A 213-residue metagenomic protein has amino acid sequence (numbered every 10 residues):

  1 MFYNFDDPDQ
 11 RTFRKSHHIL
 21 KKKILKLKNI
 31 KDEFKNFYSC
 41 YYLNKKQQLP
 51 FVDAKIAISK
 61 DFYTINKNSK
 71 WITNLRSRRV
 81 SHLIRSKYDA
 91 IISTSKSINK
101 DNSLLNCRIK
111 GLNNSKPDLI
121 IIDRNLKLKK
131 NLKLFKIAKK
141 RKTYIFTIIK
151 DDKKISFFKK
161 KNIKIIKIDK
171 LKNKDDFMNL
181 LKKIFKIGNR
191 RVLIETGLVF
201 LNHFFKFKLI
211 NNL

Functional and structural regions predicted by a protein language model:
M1-E33, D118, I149, F205: Zn2+-dependent cytidine deaminase-like catalytic core
D6, K31, K172, L198-V199: Conserved beta-strand edge residues that scaffold enzyme active sites
L20-K22, K161, I187, F207: Residues at alpha-helix termini
I24-K26, M178, K182, N211: Structured N-terminal alpha/beta-domain signature that marks small ligand/cofactor-binding or signaling modules
S39-I187, V199-N202: Active-site ligand-binding patch in enzyme domains
R190: Short acidic/polar active-site loop segments enriched in Thr and Asp
F204-L213: Short acidic amphipathic segments
